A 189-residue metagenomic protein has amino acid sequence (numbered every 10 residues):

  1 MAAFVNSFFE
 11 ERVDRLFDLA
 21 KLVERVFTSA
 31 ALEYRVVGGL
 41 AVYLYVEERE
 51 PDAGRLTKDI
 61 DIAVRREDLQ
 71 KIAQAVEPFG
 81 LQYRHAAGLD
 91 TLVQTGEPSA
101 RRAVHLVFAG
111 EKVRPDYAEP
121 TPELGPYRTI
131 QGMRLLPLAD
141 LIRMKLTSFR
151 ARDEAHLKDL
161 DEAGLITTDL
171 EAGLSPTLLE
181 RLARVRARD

Functional and structural regions predicted by a protein language model:
M1-D189: Compositionally biased terminal segments of proteins
